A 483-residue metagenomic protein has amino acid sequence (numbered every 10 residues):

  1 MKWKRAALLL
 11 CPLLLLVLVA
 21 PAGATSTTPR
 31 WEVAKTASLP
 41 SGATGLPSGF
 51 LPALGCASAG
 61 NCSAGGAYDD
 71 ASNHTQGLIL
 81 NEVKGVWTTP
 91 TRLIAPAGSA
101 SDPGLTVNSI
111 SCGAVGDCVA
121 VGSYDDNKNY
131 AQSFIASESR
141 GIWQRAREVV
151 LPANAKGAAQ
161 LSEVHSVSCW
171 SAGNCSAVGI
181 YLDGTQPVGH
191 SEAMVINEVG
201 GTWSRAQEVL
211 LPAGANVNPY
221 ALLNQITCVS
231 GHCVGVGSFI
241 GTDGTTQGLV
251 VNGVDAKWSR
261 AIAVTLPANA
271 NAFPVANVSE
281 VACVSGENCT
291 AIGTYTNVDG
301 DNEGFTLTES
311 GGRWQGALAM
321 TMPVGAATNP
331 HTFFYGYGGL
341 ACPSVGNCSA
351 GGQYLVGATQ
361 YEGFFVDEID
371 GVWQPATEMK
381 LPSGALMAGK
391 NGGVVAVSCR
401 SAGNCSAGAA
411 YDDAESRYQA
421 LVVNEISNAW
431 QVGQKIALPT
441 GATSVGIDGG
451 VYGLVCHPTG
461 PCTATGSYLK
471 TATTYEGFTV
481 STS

Functional and structural regions predicted by a protein language model:
M1-L9: Bacterial N-terminal signal peptides that target proteins for export
K4, L16, P323-G325: Absolute N-terminal positional cue centered near the fourth residue
L9-L18: Bacterial N-terminal signal peptides
A24-S483: Residue-level hotspots at or immediately adjacent to binding/recognition sites across diverse folds
